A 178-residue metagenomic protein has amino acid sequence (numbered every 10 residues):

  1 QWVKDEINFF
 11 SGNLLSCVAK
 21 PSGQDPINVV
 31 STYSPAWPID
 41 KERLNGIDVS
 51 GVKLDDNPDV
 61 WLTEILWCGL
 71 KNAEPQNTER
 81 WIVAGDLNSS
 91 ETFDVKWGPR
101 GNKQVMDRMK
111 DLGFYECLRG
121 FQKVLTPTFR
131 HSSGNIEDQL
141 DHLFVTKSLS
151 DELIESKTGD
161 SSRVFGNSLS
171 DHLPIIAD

Functional and structural regions predicted by a protein language model:
Q1-D178: Active-site regions of metal-assisted phosphoester/phosphodiester hydrolases, unifying DNase/endonuclease modules
